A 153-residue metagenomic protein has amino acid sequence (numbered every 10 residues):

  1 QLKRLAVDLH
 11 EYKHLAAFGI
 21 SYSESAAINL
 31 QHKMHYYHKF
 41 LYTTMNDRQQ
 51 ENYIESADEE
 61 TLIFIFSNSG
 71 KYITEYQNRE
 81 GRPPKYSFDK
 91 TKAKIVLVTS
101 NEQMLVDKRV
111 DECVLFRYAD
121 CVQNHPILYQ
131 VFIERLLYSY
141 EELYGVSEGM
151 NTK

Functional and structural regions predicted by a protein language model:
Q1-E11: A short, well-structured juxtamembrane/interface segment
H10-G145: Glycine-rich phosphate-binding loops that contact phosphosugars or nucleotide phosphates
Y144-K153: Internal, active-site/partner-interface "lid" segment
